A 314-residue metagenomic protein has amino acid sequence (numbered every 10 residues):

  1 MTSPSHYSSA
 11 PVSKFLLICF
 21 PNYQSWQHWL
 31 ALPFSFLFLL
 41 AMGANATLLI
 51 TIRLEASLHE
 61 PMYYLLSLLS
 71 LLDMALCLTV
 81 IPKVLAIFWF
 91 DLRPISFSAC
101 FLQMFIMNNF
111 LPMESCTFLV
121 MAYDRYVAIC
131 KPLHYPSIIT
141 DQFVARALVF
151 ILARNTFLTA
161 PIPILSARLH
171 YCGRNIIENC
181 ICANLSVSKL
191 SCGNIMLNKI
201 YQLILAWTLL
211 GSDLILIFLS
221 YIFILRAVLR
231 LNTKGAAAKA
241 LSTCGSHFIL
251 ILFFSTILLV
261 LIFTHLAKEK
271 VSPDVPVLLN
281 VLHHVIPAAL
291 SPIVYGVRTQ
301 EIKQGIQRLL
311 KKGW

Functional and structural regions predicted by a protein language model:
M1-W314: Transmembrane helical core of 7TM receptor-like proteins
